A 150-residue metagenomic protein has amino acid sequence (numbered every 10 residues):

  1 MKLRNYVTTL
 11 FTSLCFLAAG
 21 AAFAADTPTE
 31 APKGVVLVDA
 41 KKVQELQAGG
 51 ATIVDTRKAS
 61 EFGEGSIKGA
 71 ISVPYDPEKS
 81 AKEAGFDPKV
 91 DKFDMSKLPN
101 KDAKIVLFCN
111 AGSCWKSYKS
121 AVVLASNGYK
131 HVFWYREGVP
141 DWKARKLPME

Functional and structural regions predicted by a protein language model:
K2-E64, E150: Flexible, polar/low-complexity N-terminal or interdomain linker segments that lie immediately upstream of folded
P28-K33, E78-E83, L107-G112, Y129: Second-shell loop/turn segments in exported
Q44-I105: Positively charged, proline/Ser/Thr-rich regional signature most characteristic of the Rhodanese/CDC25-like
A48, I67, S72, A125-Y129 (+1 more regions): Sec-exported extracytoplasmic/periplasmic mature domains
K58-F62, P77-S80, A111-W115, G138-W142: Solvent-exposed loop/turn segments at secondary-structure junctions within structured extracellular/periplasmic domains
F86-D87, K146-E150: Short low-complexity, flexible loop/linker segments enriched in glycine and/or proline with clustered acidic
K89-P140: Catalytic cysteine-centered active loop of the rhodanese-like fold, especially the PTP/DSP P-loop
